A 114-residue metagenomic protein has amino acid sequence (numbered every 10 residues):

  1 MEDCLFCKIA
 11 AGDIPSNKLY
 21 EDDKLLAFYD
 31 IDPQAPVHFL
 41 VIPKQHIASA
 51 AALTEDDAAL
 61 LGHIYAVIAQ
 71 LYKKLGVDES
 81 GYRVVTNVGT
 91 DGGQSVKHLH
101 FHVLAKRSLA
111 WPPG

Functional and structural regions predicted by a protein language model:
M1-G114: HIT superfamily nucleotide-processing domains
